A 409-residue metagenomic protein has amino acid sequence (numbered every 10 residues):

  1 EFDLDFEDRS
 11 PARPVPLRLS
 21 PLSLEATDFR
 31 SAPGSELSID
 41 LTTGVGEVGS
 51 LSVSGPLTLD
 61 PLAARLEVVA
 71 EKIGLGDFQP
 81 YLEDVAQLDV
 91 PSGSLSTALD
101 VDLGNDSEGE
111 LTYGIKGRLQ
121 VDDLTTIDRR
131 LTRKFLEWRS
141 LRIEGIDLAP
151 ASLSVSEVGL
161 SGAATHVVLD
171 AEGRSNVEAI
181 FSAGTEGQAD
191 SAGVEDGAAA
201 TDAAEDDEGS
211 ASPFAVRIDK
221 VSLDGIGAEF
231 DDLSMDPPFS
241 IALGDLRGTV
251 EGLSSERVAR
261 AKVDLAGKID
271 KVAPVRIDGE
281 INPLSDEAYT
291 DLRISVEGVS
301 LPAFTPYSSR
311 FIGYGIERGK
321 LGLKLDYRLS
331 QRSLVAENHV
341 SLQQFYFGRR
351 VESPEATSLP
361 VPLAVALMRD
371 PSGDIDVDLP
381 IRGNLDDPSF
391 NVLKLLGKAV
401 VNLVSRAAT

Functional and structural regions predicted by a protein language model:
E1-D5, L66, D100-R118, D122-E172 (+1 more regions): Flexible beta-edge/linker motif
E1-V85, D89-S94, L103-N105, S191-A303 (+3 more regions): Elongated, acidic membrane-bridging lipid-handling scaffolds and related periplasm/extracellular "bridge/tunnel" systems
A26, E83-Q87, D128-R130, S309-G313: Extracellular loop and loop/strand-boundary signature of outer-membrane beta-barrel proteins
P56, I146-E157, S175-N176, G209-V216 (+3 more regions): Extended terminal
A70, V121, L160, I294-V296 (+1 more regions): Transmembrane beta-barrel strands of outer-membrane/channel proteins
P80-D84, T125, P306-Y307, P360-L363: Extracytoplasmic loops and strand-loop junctions of Gram-negative outer membrane beta-barrel proteins
V90-S92, L136, Y314-R318: Transmembrane beta-barrel outer-membrane domains
V177-A192: Surface-exposed loop/turn segments flanking beta-strands in extracellular/periplasmic regions
